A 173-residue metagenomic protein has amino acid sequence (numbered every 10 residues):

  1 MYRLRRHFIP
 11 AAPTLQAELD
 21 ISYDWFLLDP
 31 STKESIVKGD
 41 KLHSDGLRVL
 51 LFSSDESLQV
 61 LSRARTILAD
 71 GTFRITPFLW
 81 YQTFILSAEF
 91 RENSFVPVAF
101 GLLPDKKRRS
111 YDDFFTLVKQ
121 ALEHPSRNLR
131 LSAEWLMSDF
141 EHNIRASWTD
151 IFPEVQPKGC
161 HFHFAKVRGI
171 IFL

Functional and structural regions predicted by a protein language model:
M1-L173: DNA-binding interface regions
